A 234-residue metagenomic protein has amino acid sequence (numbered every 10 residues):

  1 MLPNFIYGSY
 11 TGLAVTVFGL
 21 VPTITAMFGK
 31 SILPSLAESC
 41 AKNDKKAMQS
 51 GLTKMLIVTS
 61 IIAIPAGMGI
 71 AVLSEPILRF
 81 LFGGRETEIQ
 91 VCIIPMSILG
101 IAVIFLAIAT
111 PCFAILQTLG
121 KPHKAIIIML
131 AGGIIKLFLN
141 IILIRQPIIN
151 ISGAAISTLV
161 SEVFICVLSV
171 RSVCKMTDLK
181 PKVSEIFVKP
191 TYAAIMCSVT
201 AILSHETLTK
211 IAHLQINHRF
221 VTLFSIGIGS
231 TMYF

Functional and structural regions predicted by a protein language model:
F5-T25, L56-I61: Alpha-helical transmembrane segments of polytopic membrane transporters and translocases
G12, T59, M96-L99, V103 (+3 more regions): Residue-level recognition of transmembrane alpha-helices in multi-pass small-molecule transporters/permeases
T25-K42, L52: Helix-loop junctions and terminal segments of transmembrane helices in multi-pass membrane transport/translocation
G51-S74, F80, I151-T177, T191-Y192: Short alpha-helical transmembrane segments in multi-pass integral membrane proteins
A71-V103, H213: Interfacial segments at transmembrane-helix termini and the short loops linking adjacent helices
I101-A131, I141: Membrane-interface junctions at transmembrane-helix termini in multi-pass inner-membrane proteins
H123, G133-V167, P181, L203-G227: Membrane-interface helix-loop junctions in multi-pass transport and translocation proteins
L159-K210, M232-F234: C-terminal transmembrane helix end/exit motif
